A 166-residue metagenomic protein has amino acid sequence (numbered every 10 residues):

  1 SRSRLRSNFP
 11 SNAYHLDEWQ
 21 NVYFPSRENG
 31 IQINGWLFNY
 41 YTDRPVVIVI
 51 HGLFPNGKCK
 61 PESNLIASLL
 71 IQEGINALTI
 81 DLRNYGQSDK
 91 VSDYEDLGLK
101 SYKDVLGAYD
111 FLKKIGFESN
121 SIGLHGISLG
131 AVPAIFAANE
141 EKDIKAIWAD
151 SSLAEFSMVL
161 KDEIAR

Functional and structural regions predicted by a protein language model:
S1-P25, W36: An N-terminal hydrophobic leader/cap segment in hydrolases
R44-G52: Short beta-strand element of the alpha/beta-hydrolase
L53-L69, L82: The serine-hydrolase catalytic nucleophile loop
A67-D89: Conserved alpha/beta-hydrolase
E95-G116: Alpha/beta-hydrolase active-site loop
G116-S128: Alpha/beta-hydrolase fold nucleophile elbow
G126-F136: Glycine-rich nucleophile elbow surrounding the catalytic serine of serine-hydrolase chemistry
F136-R166: Hydrolase active-site cap/lid region
